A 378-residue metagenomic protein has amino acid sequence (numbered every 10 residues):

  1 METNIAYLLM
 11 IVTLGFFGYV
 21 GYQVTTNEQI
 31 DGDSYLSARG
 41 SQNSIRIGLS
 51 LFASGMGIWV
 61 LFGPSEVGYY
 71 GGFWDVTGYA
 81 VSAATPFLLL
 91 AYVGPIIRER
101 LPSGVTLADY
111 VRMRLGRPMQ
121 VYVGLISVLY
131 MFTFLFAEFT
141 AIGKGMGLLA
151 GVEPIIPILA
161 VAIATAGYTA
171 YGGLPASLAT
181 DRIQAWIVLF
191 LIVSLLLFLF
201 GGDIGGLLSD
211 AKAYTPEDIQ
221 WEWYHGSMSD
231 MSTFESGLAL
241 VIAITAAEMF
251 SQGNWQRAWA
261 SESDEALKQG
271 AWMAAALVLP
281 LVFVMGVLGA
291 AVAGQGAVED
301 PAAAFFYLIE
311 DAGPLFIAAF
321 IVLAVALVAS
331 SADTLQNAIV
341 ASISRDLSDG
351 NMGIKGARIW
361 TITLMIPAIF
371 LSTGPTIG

Functional and structural regions predicted by a protein language model:
M1-F62, T169-G172, L191, D264-A266 (+1 more regions): Membrane-interface "cap" regions at the ends of multi-pass membrane proteins
F16, L125-F136, I187-L199, F234-M249 (+3 more regions): Selective recognition of specific alpha-helical transmembrane segments in multi-pass small-molecule
V20-E28, M131-F139, G143, G147-A160 (+4 more regions): Hydrophobic alpha-helical segments and their helix-loop junctions in multi-pass secondary transporters
L36-S103, I242, A247, N254-A297 (+1 more regions): Membrane-interface helix-loop-helix modules in multi-pass membrane proteins
N43-L51, T85-L88, R117-Y130, A160-V161 (+4 more regions): Select transmembrane alpha-helical segments in multipass membrane proteins
T77-T169, A243-I244, A324-T334, I354: Helix-loop-helix module between adjacent transmembrane segments
G104-R112, G173-I183, M249-P280, V298-A304 (+2 more regions): Hydrophobic, small-residue-rich membrane helices and short re-entrant helix-turn-helix hairpins that build
R117-V121, A341-T376: Loop-to-transmembrane helix boundary motifs in multi-pass membrane proteins
